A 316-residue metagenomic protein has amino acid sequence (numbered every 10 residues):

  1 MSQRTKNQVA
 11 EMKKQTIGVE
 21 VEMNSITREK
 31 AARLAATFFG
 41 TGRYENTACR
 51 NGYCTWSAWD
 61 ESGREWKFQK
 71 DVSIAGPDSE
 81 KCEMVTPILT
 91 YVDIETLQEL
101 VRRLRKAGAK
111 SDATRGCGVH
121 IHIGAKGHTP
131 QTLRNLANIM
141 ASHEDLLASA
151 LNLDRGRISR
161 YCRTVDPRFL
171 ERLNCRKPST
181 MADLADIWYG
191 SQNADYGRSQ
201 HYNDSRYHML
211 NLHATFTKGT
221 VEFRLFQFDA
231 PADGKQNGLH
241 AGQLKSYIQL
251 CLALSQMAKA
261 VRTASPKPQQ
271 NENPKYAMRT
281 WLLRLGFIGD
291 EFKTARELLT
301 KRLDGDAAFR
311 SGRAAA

Functional and structural regions predicted by a protein language model:
S2-A113, K126-A316: C-terminal accessory/tail domains of diverse enzymes
R115-I123: Short, conserved phosphate-binding/catalytic loop or strand-edge motifs used in phosphoryl-/nucleotidyl-transfer
